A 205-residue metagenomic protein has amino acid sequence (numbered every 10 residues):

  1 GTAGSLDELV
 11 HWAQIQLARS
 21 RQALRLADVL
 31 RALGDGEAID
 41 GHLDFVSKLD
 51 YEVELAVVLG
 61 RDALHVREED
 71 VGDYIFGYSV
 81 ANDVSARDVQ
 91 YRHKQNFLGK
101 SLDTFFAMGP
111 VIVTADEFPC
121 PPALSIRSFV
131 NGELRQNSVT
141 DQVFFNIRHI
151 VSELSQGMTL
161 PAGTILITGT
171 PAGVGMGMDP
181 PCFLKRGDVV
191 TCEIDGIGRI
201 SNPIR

Functional and structural regions predicted by a protein language model:
G1-V29: N-terminal low-complexity segments that are often proline-rich with Ser/Thr-Pro
R25-L33, Y51, K185, V189-D195: Structural signature of FAD isoalloxazine-binding scaffolds in flavoprotein oxidoreductases
D28, D35-E37, S47-L55, F76-G77: Generic beta-strand structural signal
D35, V66-E68, D88-Q90: Short helix/loop capping segments that flank catalytic or ligand/cofactor-binding pockets
D40-L49, E54, A63-D70, N96-K100 (+1 more regions): A generic local secondary-structure boundary/capping motif
L43, Y51-L55, L59-R61, S79-V84 (+2 more regions): Short, structured patches in soluble enzyme cores that scaffold and shape functional sites
V66-A81: RNA pseudouridine synthases
R87-R205: Catalytic-pocket segment enriched in acidic/His residues
